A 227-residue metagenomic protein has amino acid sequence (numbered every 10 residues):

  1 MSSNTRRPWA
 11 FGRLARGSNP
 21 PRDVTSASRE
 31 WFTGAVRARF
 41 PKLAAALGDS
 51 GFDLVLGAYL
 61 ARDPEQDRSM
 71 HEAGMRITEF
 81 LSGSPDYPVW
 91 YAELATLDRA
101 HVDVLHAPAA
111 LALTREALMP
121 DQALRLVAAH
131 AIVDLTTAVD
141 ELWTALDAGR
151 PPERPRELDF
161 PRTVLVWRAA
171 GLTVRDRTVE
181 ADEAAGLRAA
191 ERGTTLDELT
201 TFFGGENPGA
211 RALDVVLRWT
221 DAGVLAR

Functional and structural regions predicted by a protein language model:
M1-L118, L172, D176-R227: Long, charge-rich, low-complexity alpha-helical segments
R99, H106, L126-A128, D134: Generic structural "secondary-structure junction" signal
E116-A129: Surface-exposed beta-loop interaction hotspot
A128-R192: Low-complexity, glycine/alanine/valine/leucine- and proline-rich hydrophobic stretches
